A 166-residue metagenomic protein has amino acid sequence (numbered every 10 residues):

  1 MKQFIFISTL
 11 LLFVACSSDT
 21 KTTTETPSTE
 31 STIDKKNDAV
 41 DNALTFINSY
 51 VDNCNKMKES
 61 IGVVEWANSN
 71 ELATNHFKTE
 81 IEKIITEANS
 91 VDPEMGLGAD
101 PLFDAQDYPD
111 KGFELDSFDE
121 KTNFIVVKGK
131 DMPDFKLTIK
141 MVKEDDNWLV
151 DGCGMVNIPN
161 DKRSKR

Functional and structural regions predicted by a protein language model:
K2-I7: Sec-dependent signal peptide recognition, specifically the positively charged N-region followed immediately by
V14-A15: C-terminal motif of bacterial Sec signal peptides marking the signal peptidase cleavage site
S18-S31: Bacterial Sec signal peptide processing site at the extreme N-terminus
S31-A39, G129, P133: Extracytoplasmic/periplasmic, Sec-exported soluble proteins
D34-N55: Short, aromatic-enriched amphipathic alpha-helices that serve as compact interaction elements
V51-E87: Short, solvent-exposed secondary-structure junction/capping segments
A73-P133: Surface-exposed, charged secondary-structure patches
D134-K165: Short beta-strand edge/turn micro-motifs at domain boundaries
